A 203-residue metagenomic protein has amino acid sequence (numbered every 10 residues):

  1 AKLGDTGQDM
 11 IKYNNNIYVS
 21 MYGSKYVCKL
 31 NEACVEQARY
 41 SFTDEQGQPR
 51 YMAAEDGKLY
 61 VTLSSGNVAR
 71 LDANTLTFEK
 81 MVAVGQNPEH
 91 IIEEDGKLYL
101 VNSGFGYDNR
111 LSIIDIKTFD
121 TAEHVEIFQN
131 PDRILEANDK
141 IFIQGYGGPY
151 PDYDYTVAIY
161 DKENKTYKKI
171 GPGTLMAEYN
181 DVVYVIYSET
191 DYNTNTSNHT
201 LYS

Functional and structural regions predicted by a protein language model:
A1-S203: Predominantly soluble domains enriched in secretory-pathway, periplasmic, or organellar proteins
